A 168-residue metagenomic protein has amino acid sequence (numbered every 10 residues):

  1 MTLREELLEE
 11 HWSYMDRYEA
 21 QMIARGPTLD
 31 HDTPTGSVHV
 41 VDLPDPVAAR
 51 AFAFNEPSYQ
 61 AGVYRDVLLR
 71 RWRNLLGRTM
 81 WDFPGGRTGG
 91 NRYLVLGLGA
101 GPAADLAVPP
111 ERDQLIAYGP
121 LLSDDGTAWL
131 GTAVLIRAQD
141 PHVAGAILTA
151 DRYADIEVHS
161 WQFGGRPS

Functional and structural regions predicted by a protein language model:
M1-S168: Conserved, structured core segments of small domains
